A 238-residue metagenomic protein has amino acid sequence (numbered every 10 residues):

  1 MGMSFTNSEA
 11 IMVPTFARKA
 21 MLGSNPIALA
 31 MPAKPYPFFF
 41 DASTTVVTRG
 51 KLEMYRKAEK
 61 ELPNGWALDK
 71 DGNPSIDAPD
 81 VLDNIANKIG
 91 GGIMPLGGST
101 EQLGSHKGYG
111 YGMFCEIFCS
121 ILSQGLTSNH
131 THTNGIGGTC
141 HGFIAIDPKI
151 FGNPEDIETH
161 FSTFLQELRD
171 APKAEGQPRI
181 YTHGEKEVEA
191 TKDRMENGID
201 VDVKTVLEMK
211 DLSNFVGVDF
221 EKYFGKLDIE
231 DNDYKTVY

Functional and structural regions predicted by a protein language model:
M1-G2: Hydrophobic beta-strand scaffold residues
N7-S8: Short, ordered loop/turn segments at secondary-structure junctions
M12-A86: Phosphate/diphosphate-binding glycine-rich loops and adjacent basic-rich segments that engage nucleotide
N25-I27, Y36-F38, P63-N64, G92-M94 (+4 more regions): Structural beta-strand/beta-sheet cores of well-ordered domains, especially the beta-sheet scaffolds that support
K51-E53, H106-G108, E155-I157: Short conserved micro-motifs at the rims of enzyme active sites and ligand-binding pockets
E61-H130: Secondary-shell segments that build the walls of catalytic and ion/ligand-binding clefts
I117, L122, H130-Y238: Catalytic-core signal marking the mid-to-C-terminal active-site face
